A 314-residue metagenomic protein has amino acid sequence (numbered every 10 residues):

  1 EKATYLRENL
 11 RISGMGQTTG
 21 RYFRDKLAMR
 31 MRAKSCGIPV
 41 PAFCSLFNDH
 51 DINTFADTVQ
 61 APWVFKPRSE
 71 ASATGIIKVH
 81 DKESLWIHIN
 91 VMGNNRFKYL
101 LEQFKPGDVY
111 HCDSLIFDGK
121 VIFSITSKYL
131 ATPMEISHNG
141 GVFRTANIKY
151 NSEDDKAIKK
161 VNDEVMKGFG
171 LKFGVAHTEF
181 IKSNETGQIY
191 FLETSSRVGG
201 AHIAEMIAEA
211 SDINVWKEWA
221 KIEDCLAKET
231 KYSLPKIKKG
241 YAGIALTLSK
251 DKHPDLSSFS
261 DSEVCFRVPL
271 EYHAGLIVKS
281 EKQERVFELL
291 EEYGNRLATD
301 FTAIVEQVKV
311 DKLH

Functional and structural regions predicted by a protein language model:
E1-F47, T54, R285-E291: Conserved N-proximal alpha/beta basic substrate-recognition cap immediately N-terminal to, or forming the N-lobe
A33, A56-K78, R96-G107, C112 (+2 more regions): ATP-grasp fold ATP-binding core
I38-P39, S69-A73, K238-K239, P269-Y272: Short glycine-enriched loop/turn motifs at secondary-structure junctions
L46, I76-D81, L115-F117, V278-K279: Short beta-strand-to-turn element immediately C-terminal to the catalytic PLP-Schiff-base lysine in fold type I
I52-V59, N90: Short amphipathic alpha-helix with an adjacent loop that forms part of the alpha/beta core around
I77, Q103, A146-Y150, A274-S280: Short, well-ordered beta-strand elements within core beta-sheets of diverse protein domains
E83, Q103-L171, V175, K182 (+2 more regions): ATP-dependent carboxylate/phosphate-activation module, predominantly the ATP-grasp catalytic core and closely related
K217-H314: Peripheral (often C-terminal) accessory segments that flank ATP-dependent C-N-forming ligase machineries
